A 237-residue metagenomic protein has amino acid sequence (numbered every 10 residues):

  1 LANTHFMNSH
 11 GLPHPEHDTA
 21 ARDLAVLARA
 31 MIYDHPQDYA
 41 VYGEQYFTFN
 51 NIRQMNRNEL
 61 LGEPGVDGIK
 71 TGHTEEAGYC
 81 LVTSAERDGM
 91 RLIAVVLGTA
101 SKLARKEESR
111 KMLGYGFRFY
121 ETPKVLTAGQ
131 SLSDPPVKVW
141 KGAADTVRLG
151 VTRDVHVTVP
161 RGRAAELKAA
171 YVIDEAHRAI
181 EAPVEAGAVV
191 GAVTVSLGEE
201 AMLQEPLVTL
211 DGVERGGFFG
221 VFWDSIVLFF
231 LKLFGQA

Functional and structural regions predicted by a protein language model:
L1, P13-A237: Domain-terminus/edge residues, biased toward the C-terminal soluble/receptor-binding domains of extracytoplasmic
H5-P13: Surface-exposed aromatic
